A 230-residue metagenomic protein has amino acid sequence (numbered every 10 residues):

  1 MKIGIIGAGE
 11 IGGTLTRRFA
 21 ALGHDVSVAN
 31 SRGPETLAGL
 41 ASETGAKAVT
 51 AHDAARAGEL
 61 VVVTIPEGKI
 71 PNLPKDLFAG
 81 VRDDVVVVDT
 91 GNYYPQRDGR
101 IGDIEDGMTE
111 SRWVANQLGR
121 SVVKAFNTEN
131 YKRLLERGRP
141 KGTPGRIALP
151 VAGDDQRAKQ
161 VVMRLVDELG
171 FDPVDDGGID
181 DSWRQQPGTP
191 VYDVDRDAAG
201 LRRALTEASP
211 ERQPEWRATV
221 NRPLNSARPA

Functional and structural regions predicted by a protein language model:
M1-G39, E43: NAD(P)+-binding Rossmann beta1-loop-alpha1 motif at the extreme N-terminus of oxidoreductases
G45-D98: Rossmann-like NAD(P)-binding element
A48, S121-N127, V174-G178: General beta-strand structural signal in soluble alpha/beta enzymes
D83, G91-P140: Rossmann-fold NAD(P)-binding glycine/threonine-rich loop
P144-A230: Active-site-lining helix/loop region of Rossmann-like oxidoreductase modules
